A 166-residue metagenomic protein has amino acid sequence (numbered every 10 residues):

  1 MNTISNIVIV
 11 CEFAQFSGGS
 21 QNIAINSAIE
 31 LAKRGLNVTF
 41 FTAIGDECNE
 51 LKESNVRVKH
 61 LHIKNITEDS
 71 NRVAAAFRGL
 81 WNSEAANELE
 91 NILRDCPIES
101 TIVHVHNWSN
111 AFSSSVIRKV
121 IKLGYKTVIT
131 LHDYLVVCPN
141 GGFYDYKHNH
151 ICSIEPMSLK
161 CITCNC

Functional and structural regions predicted by a protein language model:
M1-C48, K52, R94-E99, V116 (+1 more regions): N-terminal subdomain of nucleotide-sugar transferases
E12, H106-W108, L131-Y134: Histidine-centered beta-alpha loop that forms part of the nucleotide-sugar donor binding/catalytic region in diverse
G18, E47-E50, A111-S114, L135-N140 (+1 more regions): Short catalytic/ligand-binding loop motif for oxyanion handling, primarily in non-cytosolic enzymes, centered on
T39-E99, L159, C164-N165: A conserved catalytic-core segment of Leloir-type glycosyltransferases
N55-H60, I121, D145-N149: Short, hinge-like loop/turn segments at secondary-structure boundaries
E68-R72, L131-C166: Acceptor-binding helix/loop patch of EC 2.4 sugar-transfer enzymes, predominantly nucleotide-sugar-dependent
A85, V105-N110: Short His-centered aromatic/hydrophobic patch
